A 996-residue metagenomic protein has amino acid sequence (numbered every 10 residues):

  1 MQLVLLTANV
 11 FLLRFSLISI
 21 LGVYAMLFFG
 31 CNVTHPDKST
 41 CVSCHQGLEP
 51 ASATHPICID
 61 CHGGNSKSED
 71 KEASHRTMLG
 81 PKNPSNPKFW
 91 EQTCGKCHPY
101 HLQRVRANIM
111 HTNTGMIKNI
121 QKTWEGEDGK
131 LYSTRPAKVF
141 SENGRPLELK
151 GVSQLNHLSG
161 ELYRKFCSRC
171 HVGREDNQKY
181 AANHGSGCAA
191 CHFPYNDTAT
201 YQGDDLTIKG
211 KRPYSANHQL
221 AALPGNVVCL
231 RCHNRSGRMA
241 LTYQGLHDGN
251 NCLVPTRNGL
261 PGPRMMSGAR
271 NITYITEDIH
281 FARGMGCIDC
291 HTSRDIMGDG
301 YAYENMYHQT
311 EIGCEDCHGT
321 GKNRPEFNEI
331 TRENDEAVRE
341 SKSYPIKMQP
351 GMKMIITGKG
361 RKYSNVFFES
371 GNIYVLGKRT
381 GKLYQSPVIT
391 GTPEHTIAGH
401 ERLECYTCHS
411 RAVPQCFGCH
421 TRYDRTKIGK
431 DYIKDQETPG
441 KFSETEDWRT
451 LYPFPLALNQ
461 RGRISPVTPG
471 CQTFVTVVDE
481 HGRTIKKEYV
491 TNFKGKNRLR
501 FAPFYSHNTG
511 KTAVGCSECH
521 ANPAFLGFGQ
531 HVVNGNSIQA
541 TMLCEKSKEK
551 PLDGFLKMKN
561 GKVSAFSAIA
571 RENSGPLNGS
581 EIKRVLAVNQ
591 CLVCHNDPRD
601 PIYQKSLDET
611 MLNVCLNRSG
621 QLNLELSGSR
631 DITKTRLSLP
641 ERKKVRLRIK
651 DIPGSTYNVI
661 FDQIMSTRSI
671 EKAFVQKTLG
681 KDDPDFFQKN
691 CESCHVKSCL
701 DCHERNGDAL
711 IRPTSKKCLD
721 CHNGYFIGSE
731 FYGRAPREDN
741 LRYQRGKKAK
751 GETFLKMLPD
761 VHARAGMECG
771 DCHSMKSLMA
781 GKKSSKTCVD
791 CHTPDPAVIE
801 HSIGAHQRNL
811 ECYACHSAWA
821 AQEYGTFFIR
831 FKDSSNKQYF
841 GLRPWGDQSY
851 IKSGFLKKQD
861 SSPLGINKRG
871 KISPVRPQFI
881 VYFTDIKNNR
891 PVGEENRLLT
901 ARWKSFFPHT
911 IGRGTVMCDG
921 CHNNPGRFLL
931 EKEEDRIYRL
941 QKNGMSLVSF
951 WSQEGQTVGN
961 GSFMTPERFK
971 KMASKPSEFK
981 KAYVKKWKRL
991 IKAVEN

Functional and structural regions predicted by a protein language model:
M1-L13: N-terminal secretory signal peptides that target proteins for export/translocation
S16-L27: Bacterial N-terminal signal peptides
M26-P50, P56-Q178, Y195-D197, K211-L700 (+1 more regions): C-type cytochrome heme-c attachment and multiheme electron-transfer modules
S168, G187-A189: Beta-strand elements of repeat-based all-beta scaffolds
Q178-A182, A709-P713: Long, acidic/polar, low-complexity amphipathic helices and coiled-coil-like
A190, D701: Thiamine diphosphate
D205-T207: Beta-propeller and closely related beta-pinwheel folds
